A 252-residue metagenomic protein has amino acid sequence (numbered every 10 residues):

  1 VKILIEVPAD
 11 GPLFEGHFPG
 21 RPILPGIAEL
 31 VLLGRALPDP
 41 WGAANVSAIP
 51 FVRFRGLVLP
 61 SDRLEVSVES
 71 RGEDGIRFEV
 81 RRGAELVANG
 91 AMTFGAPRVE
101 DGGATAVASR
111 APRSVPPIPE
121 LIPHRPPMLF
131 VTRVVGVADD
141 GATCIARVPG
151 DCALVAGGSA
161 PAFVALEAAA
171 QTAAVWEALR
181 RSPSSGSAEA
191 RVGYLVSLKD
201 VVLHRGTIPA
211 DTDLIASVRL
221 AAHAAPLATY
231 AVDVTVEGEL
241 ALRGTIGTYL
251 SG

Functional and structural regions predicted by a protein language model:
V1, G56-P116, P123, T143 (+2 more regions): HotDog/MaoC-like acyl-thioester-processing domains
V1-L24, R125-P161: Catalytic strand-loop segment that frames the active site of acyl-thioester-processing enzymes
I5-V7, F54, F94, V148 (+1 more regions): Hydrophobic residues in beta-strands and at strand termini
R21-P25, E29-L30, A156-W176: Compact, glycine-rich, soluble single-domain proteins
L33-S67, V175-I215: Hydrophobic beta-strand-centered segment that forms part of the acyl-chain substrate-binding groove
P40, V115-R125, S187-A190: Short aromatic-glycine motifs in intrinsically disordered, low-complexity regions
A48-F51, N89, T132-G136, D200: Extracellular/lumenal ectodomain signal focusing on beta-strand-rich modules and carbohydrate-recognition contexts
